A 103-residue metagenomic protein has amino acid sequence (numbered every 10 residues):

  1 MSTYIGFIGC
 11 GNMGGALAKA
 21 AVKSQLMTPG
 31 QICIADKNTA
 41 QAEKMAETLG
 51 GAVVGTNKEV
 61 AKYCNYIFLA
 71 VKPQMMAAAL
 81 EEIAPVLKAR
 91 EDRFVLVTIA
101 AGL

Functional and structural regions predicted by a protein language model:
M1-K62: NAD(P)+-binding Rossmann beta1-loop-alpha1 motif at the extreme N-terminus of oxidoreductases
L49, N57-L103: Rossmann-like NAD(P)(H) cofactor-binding subdomain of soluble oxidoreductases
